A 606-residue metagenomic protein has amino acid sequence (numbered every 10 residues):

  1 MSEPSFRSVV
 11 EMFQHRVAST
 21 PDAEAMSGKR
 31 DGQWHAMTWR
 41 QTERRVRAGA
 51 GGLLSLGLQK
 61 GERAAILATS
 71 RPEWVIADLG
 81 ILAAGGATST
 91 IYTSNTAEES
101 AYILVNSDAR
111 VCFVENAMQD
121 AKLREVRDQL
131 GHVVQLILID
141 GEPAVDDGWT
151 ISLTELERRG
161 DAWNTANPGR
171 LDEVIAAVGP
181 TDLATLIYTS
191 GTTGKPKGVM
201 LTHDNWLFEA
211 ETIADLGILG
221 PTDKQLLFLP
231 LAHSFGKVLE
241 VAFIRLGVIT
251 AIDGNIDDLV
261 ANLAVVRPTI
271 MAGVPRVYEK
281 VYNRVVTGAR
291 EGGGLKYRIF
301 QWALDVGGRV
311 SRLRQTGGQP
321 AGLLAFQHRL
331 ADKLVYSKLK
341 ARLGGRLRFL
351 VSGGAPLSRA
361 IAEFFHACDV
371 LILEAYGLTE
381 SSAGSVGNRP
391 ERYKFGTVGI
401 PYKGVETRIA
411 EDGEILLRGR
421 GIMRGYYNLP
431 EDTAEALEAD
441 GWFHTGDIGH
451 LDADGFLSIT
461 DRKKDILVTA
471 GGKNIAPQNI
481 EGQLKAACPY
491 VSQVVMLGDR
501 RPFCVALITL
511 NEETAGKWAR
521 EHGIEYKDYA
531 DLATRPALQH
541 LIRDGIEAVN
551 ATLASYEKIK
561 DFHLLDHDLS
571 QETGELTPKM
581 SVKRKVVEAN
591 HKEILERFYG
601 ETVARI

Functional and structural regions predicted by a protein language model:
S2-S5, A25-L79, T96-A101, S152-G160 (+1 more regions): Conserved AMP-binding/adenylate-forming core of the ANL superfamily
P21-E24, T150, E157, D161-Y188 (+2 more regions): Conserved pre-ATP/AMP-binding loop-to-beta segment of ANL
A36-R40, A176, A184-A210: Conserved AMP-binding A3 loop
E43-A48, P180, V199-G220, S337: Conserved structural elements of the adenylate-forming
S55-L56, A83-R158, E173, L541: Structural core segment of the AMP-binding/adenylate-forming
I151-L153, T269-A272, R284-Y393, E406 (+1 more regions): Gly/Ser/Thr-rich phosphate-binding loop
L207-K224, L231-Y336: Conserved AMP-binding/adenylation subdomain of ANL enzymes
P401-T469: Conserved ATP-binding/catalytic segment of the ANL
